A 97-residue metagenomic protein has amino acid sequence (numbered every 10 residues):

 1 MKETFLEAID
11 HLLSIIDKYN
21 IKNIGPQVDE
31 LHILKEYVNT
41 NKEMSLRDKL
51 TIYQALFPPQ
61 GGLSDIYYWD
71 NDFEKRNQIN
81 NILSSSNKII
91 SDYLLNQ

Functional and structural regions predicted by a protein language model:
M1-I33, N87-Q97: Short terminal alpha-helical segments
M1-T4, I16-Y19, N23, M44-D48 (+2 more regions): Non-transmembrane, amphipathic alpha-helical segments
K18-S64: Amphipathic alpha-helical interaction modules
Q54-Q97: Amphipathic alpha-helical binding modules
